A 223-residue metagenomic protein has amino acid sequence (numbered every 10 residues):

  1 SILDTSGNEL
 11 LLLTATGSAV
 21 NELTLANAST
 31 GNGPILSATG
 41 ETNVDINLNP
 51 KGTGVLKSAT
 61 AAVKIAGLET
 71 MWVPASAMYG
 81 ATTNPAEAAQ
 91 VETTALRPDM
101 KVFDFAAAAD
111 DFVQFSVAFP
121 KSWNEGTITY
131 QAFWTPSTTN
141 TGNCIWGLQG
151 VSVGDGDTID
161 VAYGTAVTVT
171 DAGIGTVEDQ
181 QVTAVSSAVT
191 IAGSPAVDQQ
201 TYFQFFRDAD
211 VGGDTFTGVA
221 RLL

Functional and structural regions predicted by a protein language model:
S1-T5, L10-E41, D45-K51, V55-T60 (+4 more regions): Beta-strand-rich, repetitive solenoid scaffolds
T93-A108: Short carbohydrate-recognition loop motifs
A106-S122: Short beta-strands within extracellular/lumenal beta-sheet-rich domains
G126-P136, C144: A short beta-strand element within beta-rich, extracytoplasmic domains of secreted/secretory-pathway proteins
N140-G147, G218-L222: Short coil-to-beta strand junction motifs in C2/discoidin
D157-G193: Extracellular carbohydrate recognition and processing domains and analogous Trp-centered ligand-binding platforms
S194-D210: Noncatalytic modules at the cell exterior or secretory-pathway interfaces, chiefly beta-strand-rich lectin/adhesion
F206-L223: Proprotein-processing/basic-patch segments
